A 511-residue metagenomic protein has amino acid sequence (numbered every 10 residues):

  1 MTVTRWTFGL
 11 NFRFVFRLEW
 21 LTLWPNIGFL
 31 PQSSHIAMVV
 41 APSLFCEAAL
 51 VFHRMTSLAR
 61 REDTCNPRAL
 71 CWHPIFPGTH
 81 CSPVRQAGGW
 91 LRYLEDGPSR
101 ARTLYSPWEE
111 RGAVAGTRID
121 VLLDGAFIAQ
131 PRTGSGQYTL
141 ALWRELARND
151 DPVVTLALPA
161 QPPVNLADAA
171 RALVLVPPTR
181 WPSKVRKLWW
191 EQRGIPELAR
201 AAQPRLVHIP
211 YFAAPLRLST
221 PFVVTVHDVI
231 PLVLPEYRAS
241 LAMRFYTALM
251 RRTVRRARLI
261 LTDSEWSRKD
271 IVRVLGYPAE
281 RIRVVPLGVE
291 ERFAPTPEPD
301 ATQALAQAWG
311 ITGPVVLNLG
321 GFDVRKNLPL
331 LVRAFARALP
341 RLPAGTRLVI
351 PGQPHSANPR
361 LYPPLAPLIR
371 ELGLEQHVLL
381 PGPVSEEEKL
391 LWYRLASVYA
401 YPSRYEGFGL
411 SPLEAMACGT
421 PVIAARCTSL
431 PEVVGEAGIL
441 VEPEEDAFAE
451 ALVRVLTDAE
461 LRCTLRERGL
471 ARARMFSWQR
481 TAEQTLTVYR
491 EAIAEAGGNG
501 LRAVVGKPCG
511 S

Functional and structural regions predicted by a protein language model:
V3, V15-L21, H35-A41, E47-V51 (+3 more regions): Short amphipathic, helix-prone segments within low-complexity/disordered or flexible regions
R5, R13, R17, R54 (+7 more regions): Basic polycationic patches enriched in arginine
F8, F12-F16, F29, F45 (+4 more regions): Aromatic (phenylalanine/tyrosine) cluster motif
N26, H35, H53, D63-N66 (+4 more regions): Intrinsic-disorder-associated, low-complexity terminal segments enriched in Asp/Asn/His/Tyr and depleted of Lys/Arg
Q32: Detector for the Zn2+-coordinating histidines of canonical Cys2His2
Y93, L104-S511: Carbohydrate transferase catalytic cores enriched for Leloir-type hexosyltransferases
